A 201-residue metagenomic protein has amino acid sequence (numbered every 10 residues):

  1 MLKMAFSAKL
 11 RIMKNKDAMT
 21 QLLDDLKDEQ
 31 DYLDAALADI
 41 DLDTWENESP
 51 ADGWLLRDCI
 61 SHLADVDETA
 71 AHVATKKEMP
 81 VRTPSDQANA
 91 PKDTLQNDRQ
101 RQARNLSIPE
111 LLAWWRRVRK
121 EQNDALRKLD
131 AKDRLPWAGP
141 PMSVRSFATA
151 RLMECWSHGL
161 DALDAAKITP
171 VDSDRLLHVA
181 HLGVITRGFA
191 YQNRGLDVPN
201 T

Functional and structural regions predicted by a protein language model:
M1-M4: Methionine residue identity
F6, L10-D24, Y32, D39 (+5 more regions): Structured surface interface patches that mediate subunit assembly and partner/cofactor docking
E29-A36, V66, V118-E121, A125-K128 (+1 more regions): Amphipathic, well-ordered alpha-helical segments in soluble domains
N47-G53: A glycine-rich, coil/turn loop motif that links secondary-structure elements
I60-A90: Conserved alpha-helical segments that form or flank metal/cofactor-binding pockets of metalloenzymes
N97-V118: A short, structured beta-strand-centered segment in the mid-to-C-terminal lobe of catalytic cores from group-transfer
